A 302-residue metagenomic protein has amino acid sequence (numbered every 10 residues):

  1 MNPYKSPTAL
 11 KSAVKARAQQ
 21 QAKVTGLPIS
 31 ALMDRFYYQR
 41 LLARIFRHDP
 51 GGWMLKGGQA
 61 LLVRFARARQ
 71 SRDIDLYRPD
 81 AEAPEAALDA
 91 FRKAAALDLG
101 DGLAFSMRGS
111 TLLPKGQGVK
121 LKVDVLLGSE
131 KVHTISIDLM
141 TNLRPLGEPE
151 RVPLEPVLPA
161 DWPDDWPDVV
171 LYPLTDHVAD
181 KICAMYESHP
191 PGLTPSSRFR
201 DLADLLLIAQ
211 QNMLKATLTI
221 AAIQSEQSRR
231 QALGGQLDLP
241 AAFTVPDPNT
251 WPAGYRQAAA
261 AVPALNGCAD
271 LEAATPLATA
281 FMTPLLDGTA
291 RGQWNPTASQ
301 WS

Functional and structural regions predicted by a protein language model:
M1-W53, L62-I74, R78-S302: Structured mid-to-C-terminal alpha-helical surface segments
